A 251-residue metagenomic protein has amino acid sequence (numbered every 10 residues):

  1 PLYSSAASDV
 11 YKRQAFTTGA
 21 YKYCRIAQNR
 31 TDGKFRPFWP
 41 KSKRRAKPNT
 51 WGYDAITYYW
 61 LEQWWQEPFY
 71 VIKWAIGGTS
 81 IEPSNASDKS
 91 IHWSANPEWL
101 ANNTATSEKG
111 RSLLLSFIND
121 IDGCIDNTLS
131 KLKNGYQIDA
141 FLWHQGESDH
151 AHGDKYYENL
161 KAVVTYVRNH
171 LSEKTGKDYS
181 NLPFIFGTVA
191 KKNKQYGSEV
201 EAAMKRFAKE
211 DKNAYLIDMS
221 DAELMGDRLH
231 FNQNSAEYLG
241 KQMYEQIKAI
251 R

Functional and structural regions predicted by a protein language model:
P1, K47-G52, H230, N234: Short, conserved micro-motifs enriched in small and acidic residues
P1-A7, Y11: Single conserved hydrophobic/aromatic residue that forms the stacking wall/gate of nucleotide- or nucleobase-binding
G19-A20: N-terminal extension/subdomain marker
I26, R30-K131, N193: Conserved SGNH/GDSL esterase-like catalytic core that processes O-acyl groups on lipids and polysaccharides
L61, E98-A222, R228-H230, E237 (+1 more regions): Alpha-helical cap/lid subdomain in secreted, periplasmic, or secretory-pathway luminal O-acyl-processing enzymes
I247-R251: Short, hydrophobic alpha-helical segments
